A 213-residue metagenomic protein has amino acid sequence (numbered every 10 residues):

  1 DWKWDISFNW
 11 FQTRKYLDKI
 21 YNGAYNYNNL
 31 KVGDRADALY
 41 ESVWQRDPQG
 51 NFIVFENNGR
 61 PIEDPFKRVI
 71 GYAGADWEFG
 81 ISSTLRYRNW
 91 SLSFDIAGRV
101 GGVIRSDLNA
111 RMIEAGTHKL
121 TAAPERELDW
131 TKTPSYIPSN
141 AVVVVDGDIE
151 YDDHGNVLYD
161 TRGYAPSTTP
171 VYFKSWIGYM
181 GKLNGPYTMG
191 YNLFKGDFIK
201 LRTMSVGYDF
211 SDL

Functional and structural regions predicted by a protein language model:
D1-L213: Outer/extracellular conduits and scaffolds centered on Gram-negative outer-membrane beta-barrels
